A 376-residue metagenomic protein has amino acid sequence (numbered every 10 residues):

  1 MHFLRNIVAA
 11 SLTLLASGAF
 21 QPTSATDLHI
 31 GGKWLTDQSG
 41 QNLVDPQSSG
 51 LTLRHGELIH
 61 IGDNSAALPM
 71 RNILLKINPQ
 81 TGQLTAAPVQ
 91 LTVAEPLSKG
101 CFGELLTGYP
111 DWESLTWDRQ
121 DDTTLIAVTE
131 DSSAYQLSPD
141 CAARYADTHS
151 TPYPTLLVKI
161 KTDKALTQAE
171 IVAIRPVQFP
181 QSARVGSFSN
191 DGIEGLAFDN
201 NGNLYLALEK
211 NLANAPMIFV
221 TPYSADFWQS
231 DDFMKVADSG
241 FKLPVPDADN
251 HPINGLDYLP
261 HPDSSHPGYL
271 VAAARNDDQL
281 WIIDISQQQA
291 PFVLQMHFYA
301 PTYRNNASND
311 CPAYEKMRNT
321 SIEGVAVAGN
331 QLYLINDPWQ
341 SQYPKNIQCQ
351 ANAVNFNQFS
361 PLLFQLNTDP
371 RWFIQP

Functional and structural regions predicted by a protein language model:
H2-A19: Gram-negative bacterial Sec-dependent N-terminal signal peptides
P22-P376: Sequence/structural signature of beta-propeller domains
